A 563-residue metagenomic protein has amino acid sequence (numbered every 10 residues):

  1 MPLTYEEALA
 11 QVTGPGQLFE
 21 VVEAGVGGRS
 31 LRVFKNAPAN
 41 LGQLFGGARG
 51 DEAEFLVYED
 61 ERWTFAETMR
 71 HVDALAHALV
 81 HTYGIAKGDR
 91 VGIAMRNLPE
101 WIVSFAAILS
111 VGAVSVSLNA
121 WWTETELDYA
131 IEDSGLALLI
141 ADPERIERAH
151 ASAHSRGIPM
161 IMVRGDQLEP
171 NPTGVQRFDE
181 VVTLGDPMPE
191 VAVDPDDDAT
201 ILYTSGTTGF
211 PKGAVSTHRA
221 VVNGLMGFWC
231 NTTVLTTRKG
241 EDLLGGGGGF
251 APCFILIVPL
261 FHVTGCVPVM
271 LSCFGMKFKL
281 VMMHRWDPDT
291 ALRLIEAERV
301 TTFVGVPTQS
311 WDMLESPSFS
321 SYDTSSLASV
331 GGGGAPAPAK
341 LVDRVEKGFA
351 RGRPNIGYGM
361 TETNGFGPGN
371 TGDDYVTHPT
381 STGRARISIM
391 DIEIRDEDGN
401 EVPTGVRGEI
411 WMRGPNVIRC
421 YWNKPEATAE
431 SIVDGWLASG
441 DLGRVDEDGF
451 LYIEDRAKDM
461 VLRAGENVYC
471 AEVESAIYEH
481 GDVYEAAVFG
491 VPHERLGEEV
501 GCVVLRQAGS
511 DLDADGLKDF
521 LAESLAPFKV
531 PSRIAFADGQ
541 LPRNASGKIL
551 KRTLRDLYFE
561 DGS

Functional and structural regions predicted by a protein language model:
V22-A24, D60, E144-P195, F210 (+1 more regions): ANL superfamily adenylate-forming
V33-A37, G42, E52-L98, I102-A106 (+1 more regions): Conserved AMP-binding/adenylate-forming core of the ANL superfamily
T64-A66, A199-G227: Conserved AMP-binding A3 loop
W122, D128, L139, F303 (+7 more regions): AMP-binding/adenylate-forming catalytic core of the ANL superfamily
G185-Y203, F210, G245-C253: Conserved pre-ATP/AMP-binding loop-to-beta segment of ANL
V222-I257, F261-T301, S316: Conserved AMP-binding/adenylation subdomain of ANL enzymes
G275-M276, A297-G305, L314-T377, D391 (+1 more regions): Gly/Ser/Thr-rich phosphate-binding loop
R384-I389, N400-S431, V468: Conserved ATP/PPi-binding loop(s) of AMP-dependent carboxylate-activating enzymes
